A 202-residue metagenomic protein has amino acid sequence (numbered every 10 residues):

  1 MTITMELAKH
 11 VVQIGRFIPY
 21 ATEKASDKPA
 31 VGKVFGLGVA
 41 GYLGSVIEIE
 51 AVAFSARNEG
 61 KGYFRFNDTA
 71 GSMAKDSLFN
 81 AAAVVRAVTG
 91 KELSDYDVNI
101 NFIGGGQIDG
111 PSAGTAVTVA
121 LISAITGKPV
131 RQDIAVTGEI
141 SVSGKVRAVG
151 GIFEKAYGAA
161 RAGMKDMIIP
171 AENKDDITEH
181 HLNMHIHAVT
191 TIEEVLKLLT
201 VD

Functional and structural regions predicted by a protein language model:
I3-D202: Peripheral, non-AAA+ core regions of ATP-driven protein-machinery
